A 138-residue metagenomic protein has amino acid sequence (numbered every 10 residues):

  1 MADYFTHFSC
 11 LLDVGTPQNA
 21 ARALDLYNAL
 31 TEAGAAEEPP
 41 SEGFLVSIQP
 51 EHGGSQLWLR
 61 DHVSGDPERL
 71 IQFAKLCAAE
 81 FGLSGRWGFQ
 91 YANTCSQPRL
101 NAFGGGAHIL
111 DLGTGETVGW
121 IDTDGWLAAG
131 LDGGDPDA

Functional and structural regions predicted by a protein language model:
M1-T31: Short, extreme N-terminal segment that most often corresponds to the first beta-strand
Y27-A138: Charged interaction segments
